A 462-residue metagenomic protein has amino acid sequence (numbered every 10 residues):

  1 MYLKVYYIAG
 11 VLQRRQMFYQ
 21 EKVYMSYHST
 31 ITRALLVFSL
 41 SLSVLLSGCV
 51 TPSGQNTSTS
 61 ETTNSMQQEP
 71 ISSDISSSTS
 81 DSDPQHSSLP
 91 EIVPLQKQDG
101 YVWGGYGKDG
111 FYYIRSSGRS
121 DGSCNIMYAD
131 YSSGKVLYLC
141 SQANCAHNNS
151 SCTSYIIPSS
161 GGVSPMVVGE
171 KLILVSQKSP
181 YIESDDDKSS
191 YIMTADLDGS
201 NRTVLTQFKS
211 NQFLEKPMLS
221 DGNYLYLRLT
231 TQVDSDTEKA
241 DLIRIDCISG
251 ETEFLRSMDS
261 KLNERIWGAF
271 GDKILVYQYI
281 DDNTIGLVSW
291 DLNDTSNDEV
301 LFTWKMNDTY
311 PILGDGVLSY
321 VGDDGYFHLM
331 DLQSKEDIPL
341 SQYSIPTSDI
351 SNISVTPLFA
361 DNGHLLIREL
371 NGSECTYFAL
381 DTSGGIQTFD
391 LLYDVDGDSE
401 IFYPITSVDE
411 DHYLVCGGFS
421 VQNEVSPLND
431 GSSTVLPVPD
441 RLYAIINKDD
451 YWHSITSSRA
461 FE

Functional and structural regions predicted by a protein language model:
L3, Y7, L12, Y19-Q20: Short hydrophobic targeting helices and cationic amphipathic motifs that mediate membrane/organellar targeting
V23-L36: Bacterial N-terminal signal peptides that target proteins for export
L45-G48: C-terminal motif of bacterial Sec signal peptides marking the signal peptidase cleavage site
V50-P52: Bacterial signal peptide processing site
E69, D74-Q96, G122-N149, E183-Q207 (+5 more regions): Surface-exposed loop/turn elements that mediate protein-protein interactions on large endomembrane-trafficking
S87-I126, A146, Y155-S164: Beta-strand-rich domains and repeat architectures in extracellular enzymes and scaffolds, especially beta-propellers
K97-G107, S150-M166, S210-G222, S260-G271 (+4 more regions): Repeated scaffold domains used in trafficking and secretory/extracellular systems, primarily beta-propellers
V102-D121, S164-E183, N223-Q232, G268-I280 (+4 more regions): Short beta-strand elements that form the blades of beta-propeller/WD-repeat-like and other beta-sheet-rich scaffold
